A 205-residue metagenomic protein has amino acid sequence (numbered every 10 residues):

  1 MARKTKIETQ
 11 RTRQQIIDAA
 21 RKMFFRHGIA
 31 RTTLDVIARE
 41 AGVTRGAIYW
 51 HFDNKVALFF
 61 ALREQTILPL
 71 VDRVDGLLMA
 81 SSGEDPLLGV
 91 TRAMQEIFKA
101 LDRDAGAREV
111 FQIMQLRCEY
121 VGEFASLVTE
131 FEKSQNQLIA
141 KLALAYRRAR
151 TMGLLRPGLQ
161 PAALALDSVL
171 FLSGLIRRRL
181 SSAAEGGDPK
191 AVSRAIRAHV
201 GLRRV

Functional and structural regions predicted by a protein language model:
M1-H27, R31-V43, A57-F60: Basic, helix-initiating cap at the start of DNA-binding domains
G46: Key DNA-contact positions within bacterial/archaeal DNA-binding proteins
F52, F60-T66: Alpha-helical DNA-contacting segments of helix-turn-helix folds
A61, D75-E109, P161-S168: Hydrophobic alpha-helical connector segments
R92-R103, N136-M152, L166-V205: C-terminal peripheral helix-coil segments that are non-catalytic and often amphipathic
Q95, K99-A143: Short secondary-structure transition hinges
